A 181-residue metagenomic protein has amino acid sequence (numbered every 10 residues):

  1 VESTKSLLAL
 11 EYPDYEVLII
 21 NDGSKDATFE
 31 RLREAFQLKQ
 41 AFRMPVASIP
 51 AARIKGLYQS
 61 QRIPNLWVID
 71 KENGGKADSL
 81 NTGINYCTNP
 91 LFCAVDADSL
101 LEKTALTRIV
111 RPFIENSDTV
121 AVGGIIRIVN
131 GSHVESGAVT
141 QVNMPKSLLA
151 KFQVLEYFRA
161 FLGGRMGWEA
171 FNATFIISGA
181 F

Functional and structural regions predicted by a protein language model:
T4-D14, E34-F42: Short, acidic, metal-binding catalytic loop of nucleotide-sugar glycosyltransferases
L7, D22-G23, G74: Conserved short acidic donor-positioning loop in nucleotide-sugar-dependent glycosyltransferases
D14-G23, V46, I69: Short beta-strand/loop segment that forms part of the nucleotide-sugar
N21-A41: A conserved acidic beta->alpha catalytic loop
A41-S79, N85, N89, K103-F181: Long helical/loop segments within the catalytic core of UDP-sugar-dependent glycosyltransferases, especially the large
F92: Short aromatic/hydrophobic "clamp" motif used to bind/position activated sugar donors
D96-L100: The conserved acidic donor/metal-binding loop of glycosyltransferases
